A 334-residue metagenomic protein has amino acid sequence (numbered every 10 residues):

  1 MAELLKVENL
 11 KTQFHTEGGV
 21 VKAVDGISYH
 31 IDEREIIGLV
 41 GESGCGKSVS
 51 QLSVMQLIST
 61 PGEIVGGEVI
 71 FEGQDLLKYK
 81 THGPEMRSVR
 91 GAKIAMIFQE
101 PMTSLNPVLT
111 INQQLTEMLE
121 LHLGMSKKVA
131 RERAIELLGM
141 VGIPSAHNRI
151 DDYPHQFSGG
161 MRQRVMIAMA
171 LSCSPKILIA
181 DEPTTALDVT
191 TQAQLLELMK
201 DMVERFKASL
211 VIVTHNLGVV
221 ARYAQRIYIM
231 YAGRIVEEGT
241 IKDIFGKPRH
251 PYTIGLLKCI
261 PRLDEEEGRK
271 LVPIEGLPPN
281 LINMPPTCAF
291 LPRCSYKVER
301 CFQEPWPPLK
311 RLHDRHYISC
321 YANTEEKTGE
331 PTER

Functional and structural regions predicted by a protein language model:
A2-L4, Q13-G26, E33, L57-E63 (+4 more regions): A short, flexible loop at the N-terminus of ABC-type nucleotide-binding domains that lies
V40-G41: The feature captures the beta-strand-to-loop junction immediately N-terminal to the Walker
I64-D75: Conserved ABC transporter NBD signature motif
D75-A95, L121, D243-P248, P279-P285: ABC ATPase NBD coupling module
S172-K176: A short, proline-enriched helix->beta-strand linker immediately N-terminal to the Walker B motif in ABC-type P-loop
I179-P183, L187-R269: P-loop NTP-binding/switch modules centered on Walker-like glycine-rich loops
T240-R334: Charged, flexible cofactor/metal-binding loops and thiol motifs
